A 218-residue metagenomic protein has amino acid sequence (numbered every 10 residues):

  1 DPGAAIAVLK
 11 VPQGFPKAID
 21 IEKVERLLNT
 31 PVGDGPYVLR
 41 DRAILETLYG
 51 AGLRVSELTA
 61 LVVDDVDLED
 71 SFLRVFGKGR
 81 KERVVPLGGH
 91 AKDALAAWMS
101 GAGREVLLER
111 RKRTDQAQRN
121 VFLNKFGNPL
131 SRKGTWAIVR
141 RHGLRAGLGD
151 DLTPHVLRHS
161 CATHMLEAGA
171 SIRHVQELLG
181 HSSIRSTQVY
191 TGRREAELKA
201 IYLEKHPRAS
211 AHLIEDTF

Functional and structural regions predicted by a protein language model:
D1-F218: Conserved catalytic core of the tyrosine transesterase superfamily
